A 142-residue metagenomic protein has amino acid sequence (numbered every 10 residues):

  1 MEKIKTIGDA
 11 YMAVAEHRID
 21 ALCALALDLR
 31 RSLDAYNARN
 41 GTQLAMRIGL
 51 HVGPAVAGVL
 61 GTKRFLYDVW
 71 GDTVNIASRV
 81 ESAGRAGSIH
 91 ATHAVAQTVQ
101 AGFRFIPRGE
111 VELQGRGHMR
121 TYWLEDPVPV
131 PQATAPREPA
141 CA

Functional and structural regions predicted by a protein language model:
M1-H17: Conserved helix-loop-beta segment at the catalytic/binding core of cyclic-nucleotide signaling proteins
E2, F65, G87: Flexible, nucleotide-binding loop/lid elements of kinase catalytic cores
K3-K5, I48, D68-V69, V111-Q114: Replace "in large, NTP-powered and nucleic-acid-processing enzymes" with "in large, NTP-powered factors and other
K5, M12, A45-H51, V56-A57 (+2 more regions): Structured core elements
A10-M12, L66, T121: Short aromatic/hydrophobic contact patches that present stacked aromatics for nucleic-acid/ligand binding
M12, E16-I48, V52, D72-R85 (+1 more regions): Alpha-helical scaffold within the catalytic cores of cyclic-nucleotide enzymes
A55-A57, A77, A83-A142: Cytosolic regulatory/linker segments at or just downstream of nucleotide-handling modules in signal-transduction
L60-G71: Short, surface-exposed loop/helix-turn segments at secondary-structure junctions that function as lids/hinges flanking
